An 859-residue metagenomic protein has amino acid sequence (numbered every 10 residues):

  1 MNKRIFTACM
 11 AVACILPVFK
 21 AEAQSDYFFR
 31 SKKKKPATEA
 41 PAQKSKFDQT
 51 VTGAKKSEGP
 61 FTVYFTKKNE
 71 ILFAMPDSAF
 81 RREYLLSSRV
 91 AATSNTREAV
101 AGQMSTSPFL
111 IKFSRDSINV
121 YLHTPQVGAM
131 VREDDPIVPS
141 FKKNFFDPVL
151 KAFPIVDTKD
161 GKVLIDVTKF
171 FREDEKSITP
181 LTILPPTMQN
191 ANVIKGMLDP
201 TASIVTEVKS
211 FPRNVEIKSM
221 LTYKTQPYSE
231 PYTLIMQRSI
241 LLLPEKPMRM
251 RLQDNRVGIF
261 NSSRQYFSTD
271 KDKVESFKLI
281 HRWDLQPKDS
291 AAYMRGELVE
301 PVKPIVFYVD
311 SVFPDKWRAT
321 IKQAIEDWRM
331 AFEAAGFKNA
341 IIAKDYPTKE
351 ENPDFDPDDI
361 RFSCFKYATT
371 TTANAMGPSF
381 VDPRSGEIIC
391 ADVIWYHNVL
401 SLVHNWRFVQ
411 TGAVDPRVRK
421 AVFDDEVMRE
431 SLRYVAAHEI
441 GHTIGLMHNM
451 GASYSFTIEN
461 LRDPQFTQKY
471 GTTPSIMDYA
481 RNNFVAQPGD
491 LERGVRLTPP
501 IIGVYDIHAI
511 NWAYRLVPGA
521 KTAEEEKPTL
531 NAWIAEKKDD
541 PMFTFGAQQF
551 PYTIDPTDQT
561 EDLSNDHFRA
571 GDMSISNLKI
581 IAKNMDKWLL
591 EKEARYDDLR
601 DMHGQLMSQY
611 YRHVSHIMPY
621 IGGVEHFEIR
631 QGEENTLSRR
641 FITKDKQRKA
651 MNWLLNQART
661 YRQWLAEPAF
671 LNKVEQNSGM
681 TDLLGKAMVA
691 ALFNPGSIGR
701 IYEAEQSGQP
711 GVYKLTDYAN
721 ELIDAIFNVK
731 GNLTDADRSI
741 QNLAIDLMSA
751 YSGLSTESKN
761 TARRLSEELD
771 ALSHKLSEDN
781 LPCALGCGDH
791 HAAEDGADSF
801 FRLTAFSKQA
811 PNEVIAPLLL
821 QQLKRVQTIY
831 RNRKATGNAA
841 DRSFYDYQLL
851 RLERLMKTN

Functional and structural regions predicted by a protein language model:
M1-D26: Bacterial Sec-dependent N-terminal signal peptides
Q24-F313, A331, A335, Y346-V403 (+5 more regions): Auxiliary tRNA-acceptor-end handling modules of aminoacyl-tRNA synthetases
A42, D345-A368, E430-Q487: The catalytic-center signature of Zn2+-dependent metalloproteases
S45, A319-E326, M330, Y434 (+2 more regions): Solvent-exposed, polar/charged alpha-helical surfaces in well-ordered, non-transmembrane soluble domains, broadly
F80-R81, K316-A340: Zn2+-dependent metallopeptidase catalytic core
E326-F337, G441-H442, L446, N482 (+1 more regions): Sec-exported extracytoplasmic/periplasmic mature domains
M376, V381, E387-W395, R433-I444 (+3 more regions): Extended catalytic-interface subdomain
S453-N859: Conserved catalytic/binding loops enriched for acidic/polar residues
